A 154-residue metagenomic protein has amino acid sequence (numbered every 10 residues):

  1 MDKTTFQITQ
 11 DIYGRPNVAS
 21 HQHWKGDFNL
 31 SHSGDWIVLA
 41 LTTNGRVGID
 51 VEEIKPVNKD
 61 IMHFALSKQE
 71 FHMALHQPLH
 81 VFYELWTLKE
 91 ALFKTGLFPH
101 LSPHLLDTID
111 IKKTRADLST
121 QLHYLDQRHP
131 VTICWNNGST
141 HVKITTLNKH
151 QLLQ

Functional and structural regions predicted by a protein language model:
M1-Q154: Core catalytic alpha/beta fold that binds nucleotide/phospho-ligands
